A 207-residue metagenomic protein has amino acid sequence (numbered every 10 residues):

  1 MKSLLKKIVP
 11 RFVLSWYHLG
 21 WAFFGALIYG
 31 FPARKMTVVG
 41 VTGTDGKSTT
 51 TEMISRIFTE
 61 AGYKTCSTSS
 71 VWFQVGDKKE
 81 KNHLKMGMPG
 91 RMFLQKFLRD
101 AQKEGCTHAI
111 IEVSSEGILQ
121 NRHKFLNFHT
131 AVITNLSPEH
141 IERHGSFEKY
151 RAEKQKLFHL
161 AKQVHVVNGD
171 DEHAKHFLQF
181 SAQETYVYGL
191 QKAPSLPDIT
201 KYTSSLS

Functional and structural regions predicted by a protein language model:
M1-G40, T49-Y63, K96, G189-T200 (+1 more regions): Short, basic phosphate-binding NTP loop
K6, V71-K79, H129-P138: Gly-rich Lys/Arg/Thr-decorated short loops/hinges at beta-loop-alpha junctions or inter-strand turns that position
L19-G25, P89-M92, I111-G117, F147-K149 (+1 more regions): Short gly/ser/thr-rich secondary-structure transition/capping motifs
K35-M36, E104, F128-S207: Acidic, Mg2+-coordinating active-site environments of NTP-dependent enzymes
V41, T68, L94, E112 (+3 more regions): Residue-level signal for inorganic ion chemistry
G62-V75, S114: Short beta-strand-centered segment that lines the nucleotide-binding/catalytic pocket of NTP-utilizing
K79-S114: Conserved nucleotide-sensing/catalytic segment adjacent to the nucleotide-binding pocket in NTP-handling enzymes
E116-K124: Conserved helix/coil segment N-terminal to the catalytic DExD/H
